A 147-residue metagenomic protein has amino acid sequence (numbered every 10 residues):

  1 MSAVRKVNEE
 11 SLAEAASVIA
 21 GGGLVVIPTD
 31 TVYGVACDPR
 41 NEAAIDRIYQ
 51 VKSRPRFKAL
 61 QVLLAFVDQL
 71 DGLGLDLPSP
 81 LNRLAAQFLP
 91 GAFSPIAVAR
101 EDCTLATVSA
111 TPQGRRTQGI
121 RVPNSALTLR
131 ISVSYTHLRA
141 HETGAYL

Functional and structural regions predicted by a protein language model:
M1-A145: Active-site-adjacent structural elements in enzyme catalytic cores
